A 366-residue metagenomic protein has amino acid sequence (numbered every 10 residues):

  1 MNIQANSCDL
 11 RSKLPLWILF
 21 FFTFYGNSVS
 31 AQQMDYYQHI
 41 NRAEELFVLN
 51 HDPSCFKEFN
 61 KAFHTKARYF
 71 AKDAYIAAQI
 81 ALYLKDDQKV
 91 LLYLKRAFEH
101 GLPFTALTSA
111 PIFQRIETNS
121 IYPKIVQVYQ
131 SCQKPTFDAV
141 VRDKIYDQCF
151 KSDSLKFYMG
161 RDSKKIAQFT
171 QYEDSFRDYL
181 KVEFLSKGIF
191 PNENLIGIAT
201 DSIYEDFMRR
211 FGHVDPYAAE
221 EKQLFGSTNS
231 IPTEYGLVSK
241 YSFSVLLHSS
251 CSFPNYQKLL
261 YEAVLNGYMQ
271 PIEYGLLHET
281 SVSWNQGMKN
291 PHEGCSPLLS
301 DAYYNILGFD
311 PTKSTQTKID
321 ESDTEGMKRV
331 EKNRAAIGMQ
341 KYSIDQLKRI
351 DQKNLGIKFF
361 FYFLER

Functional and structural regions predicted by a protein language model:
M1-Y36: Bacterial Sec-dependent N-terminal signal peptides
D35, R42, I76-A77: Structural register within alpha-helical repeat arrays
Y37, A71-Y75, A106: Start-of-helix register in tetratricopeptide repeats
P53, F63-F70, L84, Q88 (+3 more regions): Preference for long, solvent-exposed alpha-helical segments and helix-linker "stalks"
A219, F225, S230, Y235-S239 (+1 more regions): Extended alpha-helical interaction scaffolds used for oligomerization/partner binding
V282-R366: A cross-kingdom marker for long, charged
